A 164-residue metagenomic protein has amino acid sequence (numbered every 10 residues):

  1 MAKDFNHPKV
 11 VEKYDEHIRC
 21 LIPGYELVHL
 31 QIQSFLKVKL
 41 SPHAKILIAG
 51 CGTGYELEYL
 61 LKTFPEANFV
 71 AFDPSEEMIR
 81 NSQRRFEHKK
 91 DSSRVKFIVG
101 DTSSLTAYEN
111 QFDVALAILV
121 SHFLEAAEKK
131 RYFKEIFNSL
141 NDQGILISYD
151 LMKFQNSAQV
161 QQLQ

Functional and structural regions predicted by a protein language model:
M1-D15: N-terminal, positively charged/glycine-rich alpha-helical extensions of SAM-dependent methyltransferases
G24-P42: Conserved alpha-helix/loop element of class I SAM-dependent methyltransferases that forms part of the SAM/SAH-binding
K45, Q143-I145: Short glycine-centered segments of the SAM/dcSAM-binding site in methyltransferase folds
L47-A49, T53-S104: Class I SAM-dependent methyltransferase SAM/SAH-binding core
A107-A115: A short acidic, Gly/Pro-enriched loop at the edge of an enzyme's catalytic core that lines a small-molecule cofactor
A117-V120: A short beta-strand submotif of the Rossmann-like class I SAM-dependent methyltransferase core that lines
K130-D142: A short glycine-rich, Lys/Arg-flanked "PGG" loop and its adjoining helix->strand segment in the class I
I147-Q164: Conserved class I S-adenosyl-L-methionine
